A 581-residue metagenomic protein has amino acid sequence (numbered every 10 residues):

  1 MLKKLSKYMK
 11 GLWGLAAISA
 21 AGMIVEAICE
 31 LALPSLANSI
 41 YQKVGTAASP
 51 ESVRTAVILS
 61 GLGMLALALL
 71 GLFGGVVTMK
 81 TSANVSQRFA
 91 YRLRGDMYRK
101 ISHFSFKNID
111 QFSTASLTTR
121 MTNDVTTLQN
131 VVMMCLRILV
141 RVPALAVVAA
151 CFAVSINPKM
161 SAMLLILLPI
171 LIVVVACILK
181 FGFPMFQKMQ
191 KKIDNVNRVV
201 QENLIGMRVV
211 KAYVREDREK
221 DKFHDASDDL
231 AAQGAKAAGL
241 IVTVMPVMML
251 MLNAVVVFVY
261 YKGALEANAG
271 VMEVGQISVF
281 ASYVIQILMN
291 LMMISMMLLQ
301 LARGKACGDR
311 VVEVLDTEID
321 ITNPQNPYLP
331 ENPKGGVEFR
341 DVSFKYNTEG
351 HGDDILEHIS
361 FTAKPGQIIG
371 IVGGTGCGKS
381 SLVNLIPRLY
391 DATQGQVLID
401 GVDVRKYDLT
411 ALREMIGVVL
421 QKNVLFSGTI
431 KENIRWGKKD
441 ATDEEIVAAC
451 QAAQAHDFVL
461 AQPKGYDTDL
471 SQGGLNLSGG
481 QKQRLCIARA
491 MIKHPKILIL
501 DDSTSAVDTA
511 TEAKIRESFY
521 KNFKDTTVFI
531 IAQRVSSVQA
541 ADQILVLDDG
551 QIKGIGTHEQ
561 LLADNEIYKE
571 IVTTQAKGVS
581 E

Functional and structural regions predicted by a protein language model:
M1-L12, L117: A short amphipathic helical element positioned immediately N-terminal to and/or at the very start of a transmembrane
K10, A21, V25, C29-L33 (+9 more regions): Hydrophobic alpha-helical transmembrane segments of ABC transporter permease domains
G11, H103-K107, N123-L136, V140 (+6 more regions): An intracellular "coupling" helix at the cytosolic face of ABC transporter transmembrane type-1 domains
W13-V77, T81, V154-K159, Y261 (+1 more regions): Transmembrane helix-loop-helix hairpins at lipid-water interfaces of multipass membrane proteins, especially the type-1
A21-G22, C29-Q42, L67-T114, T118 (+11 more regions): Juxtamembrane helix-loop junctions of ABC transporter transmembrane domains
A47, F152-I166, V175, K180 (+2 more regions): Helix-loop-helix
V53, P330-E581: ABC-type nucleotide-binding domain
